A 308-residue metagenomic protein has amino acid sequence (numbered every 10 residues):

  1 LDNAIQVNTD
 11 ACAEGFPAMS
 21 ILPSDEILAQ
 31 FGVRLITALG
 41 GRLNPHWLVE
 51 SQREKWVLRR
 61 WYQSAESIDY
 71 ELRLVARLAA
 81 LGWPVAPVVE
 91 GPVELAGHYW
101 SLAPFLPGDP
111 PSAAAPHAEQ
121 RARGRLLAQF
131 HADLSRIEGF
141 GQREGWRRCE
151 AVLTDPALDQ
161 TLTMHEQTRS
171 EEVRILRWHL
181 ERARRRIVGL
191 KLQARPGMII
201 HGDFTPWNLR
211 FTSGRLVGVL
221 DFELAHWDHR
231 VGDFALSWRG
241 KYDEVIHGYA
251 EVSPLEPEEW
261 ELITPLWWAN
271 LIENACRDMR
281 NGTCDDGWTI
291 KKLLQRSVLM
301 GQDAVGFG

Functional and structural regions predicted by a protein language model:
D2-P92, R215, F307-G308: Conserved NTP-binding catalytic cores of kinases and kinase-like/nucleotidyltransferase enzymes across multiple kinase
A11, V152-L153, D159-T168, N274-G308: ATP/Mg2+ or Mg2+-diphosphate-binding catalytic cores that bind nucleotide phosphates or diphosphates via glycine-rich
L43-W47, F130, K191-G197: A short helix-loop-beta-strand connector motif used in the catalytic cores of GNAT acetyltransferases and, in some
H46-L48, V57, W100-L102, I199 (+1 more regions): Conserved hydrophobic/aromatic beta-strand scaffold that supports enzyme active sites
S51-F140: ATP-binding pocket architecture of kinase catalytic cores
A114-R174, G197: A cross-family kinase active-site recognition segment
I199, R210-W260: Active-site Asp-x-Gly
D203: Conserved catalytic-loop position in the HRD/HxD motif
